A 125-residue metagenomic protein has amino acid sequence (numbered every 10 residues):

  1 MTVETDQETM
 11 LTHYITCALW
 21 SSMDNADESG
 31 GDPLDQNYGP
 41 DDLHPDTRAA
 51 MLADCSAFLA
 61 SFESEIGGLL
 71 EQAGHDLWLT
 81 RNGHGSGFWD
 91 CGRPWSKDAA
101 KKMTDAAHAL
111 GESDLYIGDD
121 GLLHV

Functional and structural regions predicted by a protein language model:
M1-G68: Long, contiguous N-terminal structural blocks used for assembly/anchoring
A53-D120: Amphipathic protein-protein interaction modules
L122-V125: C-terminal edge-of-domain segments
